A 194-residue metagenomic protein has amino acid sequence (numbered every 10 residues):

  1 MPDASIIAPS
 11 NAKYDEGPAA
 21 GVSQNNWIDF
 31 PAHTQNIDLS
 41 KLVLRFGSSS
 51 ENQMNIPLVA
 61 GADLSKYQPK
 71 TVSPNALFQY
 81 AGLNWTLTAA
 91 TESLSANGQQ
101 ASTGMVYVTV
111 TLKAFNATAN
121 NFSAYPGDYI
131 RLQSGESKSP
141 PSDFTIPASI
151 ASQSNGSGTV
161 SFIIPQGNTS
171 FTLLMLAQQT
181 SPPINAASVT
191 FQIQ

Functional and structural regions predicted by a protein language model:
M1-Q194: Conserved functional micro-motifs across diverse proteins
